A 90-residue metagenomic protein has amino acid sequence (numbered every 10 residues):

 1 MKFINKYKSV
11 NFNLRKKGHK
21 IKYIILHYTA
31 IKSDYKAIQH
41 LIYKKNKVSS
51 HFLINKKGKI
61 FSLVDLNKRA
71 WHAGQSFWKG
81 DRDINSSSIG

Functional and structural regions predicted by a protein language model:
K2-K17, K22-G90: Active-site-adjacent loop/helix surface patches within enzyme catalytic domains that shape the substrate-binding cleft
